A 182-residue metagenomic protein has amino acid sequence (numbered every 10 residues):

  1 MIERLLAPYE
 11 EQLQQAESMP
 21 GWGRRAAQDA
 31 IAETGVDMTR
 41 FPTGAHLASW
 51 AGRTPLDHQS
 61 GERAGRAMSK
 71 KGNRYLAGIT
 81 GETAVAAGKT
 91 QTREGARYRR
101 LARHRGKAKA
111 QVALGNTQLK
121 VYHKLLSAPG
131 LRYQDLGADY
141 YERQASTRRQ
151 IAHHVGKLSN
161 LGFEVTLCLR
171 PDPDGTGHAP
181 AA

Functional and structural regions predicted by a protein language model:
M1-A182: A detector of single, family-specific signature residues that are central to catalytic or substrate-handling motifs
